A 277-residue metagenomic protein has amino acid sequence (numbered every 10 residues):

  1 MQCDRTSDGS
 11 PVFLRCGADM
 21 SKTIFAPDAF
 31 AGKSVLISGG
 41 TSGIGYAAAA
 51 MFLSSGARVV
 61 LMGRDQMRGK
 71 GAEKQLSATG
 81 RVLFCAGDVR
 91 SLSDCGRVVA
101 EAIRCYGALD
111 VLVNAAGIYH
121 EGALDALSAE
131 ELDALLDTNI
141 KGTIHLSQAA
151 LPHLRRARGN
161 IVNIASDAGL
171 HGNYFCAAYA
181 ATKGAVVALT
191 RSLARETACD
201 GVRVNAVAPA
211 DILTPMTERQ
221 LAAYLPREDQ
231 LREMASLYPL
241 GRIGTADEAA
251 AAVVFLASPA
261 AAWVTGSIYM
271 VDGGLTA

Functional and structural regions predicted by a protein language model:
S34, T41-S42, D65: Conserved glycine-rich cofactor-binding loop
V113, A198, R203, V264-G266: Short, small/polar-rich loop/turn modules that mediate ligand/substrate recognition or access, typified
A123-L124, S128-L136, M234: Substrate-binding pocket helix/loop in short-chain dehydrogenase/reductase
I144, H153-R155, R242-V271, T276: C-terminal substrate-recognition "lid" of short-chain dehydrogenase/reductases
S147, T182, T190: Active-site helix of classical SDR
P152, R195-C199, A262: Alpha-helical segment proximal to the catalytic Tyr-Lys
S166: Residue(s) in the substrate-gating loop at a strand-loop-helix junction that position the organic substrate next
